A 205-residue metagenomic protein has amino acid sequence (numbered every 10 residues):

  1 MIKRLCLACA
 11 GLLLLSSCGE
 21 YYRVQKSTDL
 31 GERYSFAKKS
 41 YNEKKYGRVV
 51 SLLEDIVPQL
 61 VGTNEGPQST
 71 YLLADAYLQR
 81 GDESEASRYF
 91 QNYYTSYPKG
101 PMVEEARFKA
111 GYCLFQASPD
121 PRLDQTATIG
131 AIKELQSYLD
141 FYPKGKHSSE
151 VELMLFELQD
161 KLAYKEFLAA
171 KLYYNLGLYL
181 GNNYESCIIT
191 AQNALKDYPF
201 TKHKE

Functional and structural regions predicted by a protein language model:
M1-A8: Short, Lys/Arg-enriched, disordered terminal segments
I2, S17-E205: Acidic, polar-rich low-complexity tracts and alpha-helical solenoid repeat scaffolds
A8-L14: Bacterial N-terminal signal peptides
